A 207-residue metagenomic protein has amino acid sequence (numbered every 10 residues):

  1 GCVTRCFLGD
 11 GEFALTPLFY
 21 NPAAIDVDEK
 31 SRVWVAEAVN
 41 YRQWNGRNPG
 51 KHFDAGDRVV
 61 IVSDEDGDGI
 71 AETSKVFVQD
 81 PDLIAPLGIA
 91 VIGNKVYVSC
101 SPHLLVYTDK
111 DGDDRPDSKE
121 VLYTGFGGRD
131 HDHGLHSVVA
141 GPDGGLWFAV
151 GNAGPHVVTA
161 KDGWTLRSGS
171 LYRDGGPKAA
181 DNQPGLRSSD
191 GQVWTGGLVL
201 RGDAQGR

Functional and structural regions predicted by a protein language model:
G1-R207: Beta-propeller blade termini and top-face loops
